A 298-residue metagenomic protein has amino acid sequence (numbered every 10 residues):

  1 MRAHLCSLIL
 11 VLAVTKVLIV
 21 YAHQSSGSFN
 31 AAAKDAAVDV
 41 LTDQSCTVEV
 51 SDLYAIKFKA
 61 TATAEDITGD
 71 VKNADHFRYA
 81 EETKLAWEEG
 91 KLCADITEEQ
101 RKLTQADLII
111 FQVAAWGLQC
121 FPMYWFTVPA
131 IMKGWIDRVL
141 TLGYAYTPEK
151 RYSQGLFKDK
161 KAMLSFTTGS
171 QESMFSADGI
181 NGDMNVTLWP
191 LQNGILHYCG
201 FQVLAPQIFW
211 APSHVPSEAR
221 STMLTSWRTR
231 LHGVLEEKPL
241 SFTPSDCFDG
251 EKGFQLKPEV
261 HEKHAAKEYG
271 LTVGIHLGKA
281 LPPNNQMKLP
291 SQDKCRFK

Functional and structural regions predicted by a protein language model:
R2-Y144, S226-K298: N-terminal beta1-alpha1-beta2 submodule of the flavodoxin-like/Rossmannoid cofactor-binding fold
A31-D35, A130, N185-G194, Y198 (+2 more regions): A structural signal for well-ordered alpha-helical segments within the folded catalytic domains of diverse enzymes
V48-S51, Q202-W210: Short beta-strand elements in bilobed, periplasmic/extracellular small-molecule ligand-binding domains
K59-A60, A64, W210-A219: Conserved catalytic loop of SAM-dependent methyltransferase domains
L108, W116, K161, A205-P206: Well-ordered beta-strand positions
V113, F166-G169, Q207-I208: Short loop/turn segments at strand-loop or loop-helix junctions that form parts of catalytic or ligand-binding pockets
Y146-G200: Short, glycine-/small-residue-rich phosphate/pyrophosphate-handling segment
S173-N185, S217-H232: Short, electropositive alpha-helical surface patch
